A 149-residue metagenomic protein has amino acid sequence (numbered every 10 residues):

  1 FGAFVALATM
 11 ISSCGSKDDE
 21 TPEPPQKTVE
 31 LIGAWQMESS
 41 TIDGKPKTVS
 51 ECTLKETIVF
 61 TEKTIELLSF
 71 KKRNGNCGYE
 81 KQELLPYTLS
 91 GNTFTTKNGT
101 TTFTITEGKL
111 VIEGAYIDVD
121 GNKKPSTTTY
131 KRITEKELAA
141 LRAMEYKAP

Functional and structural regions predicted by a protein language model:
F1-A8: Sec-dependent N-terminal signal peptides
A8-A34, K136-P149: Bacterial Sec-dependent N-terminal signal peptides
L31, T57-E66, T88-T93, T104-V111 (+1 more regions): Short, solvent-exposed coil/turn segments at beta-strand boundaries
Q36-D43, T64-K72, V111-I117: Generic short beta-strand segments
K45-E51, N122, A140: Mixed-charge, low-complexity intrinsically disordered segments
K47-T95: N-terminal glycine/threonine-rich, aromatic-flanked beta-hairpin/loop signature
K81-L89, Y116-P149: Edge beta-strand at a domain terminus
F94-N122: Surface-exposed, polar helix/loop patches in the mature regions of secreted/periplasmic/lumenal proteins that form
